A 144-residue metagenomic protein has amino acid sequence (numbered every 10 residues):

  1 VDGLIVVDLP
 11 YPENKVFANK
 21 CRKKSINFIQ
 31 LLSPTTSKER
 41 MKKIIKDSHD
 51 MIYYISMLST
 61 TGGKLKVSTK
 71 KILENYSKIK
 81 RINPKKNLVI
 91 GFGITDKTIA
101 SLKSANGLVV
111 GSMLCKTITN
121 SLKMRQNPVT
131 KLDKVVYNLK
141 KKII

Functional and structural regions predicted by a protein language model:
V1-E13, N27-T36, I55-S56: Catalytic beta/alpha-barrel core
V1-G3, K20-I29, K46-Y54, S104-V109: Glycine-enriched alpha-helix->loop->beta-strand junction motifs that scaffold or abut catalytic
I5-K23, S37-K42, T61-K78, K97-A100 (+1 more regions): Active-site-adjacent beta->alpha loops and helix N-cap segments on the catalytic face of soluble alpha/beta enzymes
K20-K24, D47, K78-I82, S101-A105 (+2 more regions): Alpha-helical structural signal in soluble globular domains
C21-L31, I79-G93: Short beta-strand/loop segments at the ligand-binding rim of alpha/beta enzyme cores
P34-T36, L58, I94-D96, M113-L114: Glycine-rich beta-alpha junction loops
T36-D47, I82-N83, I90-L108: Catalytic cores of alpha/beta
M113-I144: C-terminal helical cap(s) of enzyme catalytic domains, especially alpha/beta-barrels
